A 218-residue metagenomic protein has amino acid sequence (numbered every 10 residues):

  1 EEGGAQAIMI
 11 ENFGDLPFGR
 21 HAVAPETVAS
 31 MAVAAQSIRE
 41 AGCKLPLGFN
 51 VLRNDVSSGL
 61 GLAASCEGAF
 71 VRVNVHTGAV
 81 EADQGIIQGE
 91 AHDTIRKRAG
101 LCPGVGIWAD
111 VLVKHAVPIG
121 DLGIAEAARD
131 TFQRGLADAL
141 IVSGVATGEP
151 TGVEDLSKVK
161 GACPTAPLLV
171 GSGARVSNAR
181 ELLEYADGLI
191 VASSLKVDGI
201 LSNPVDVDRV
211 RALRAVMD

Functional and structural regions predicted by a protein language model:
E1-V75: Active-site beta->alpha loop and helix N-cap motifs at the rims of alpha/beta catalytic domains
A7-M31, G78-D83, A137-P150, D198-I200: Glycine-rich, proline-tolerant flexible connector loops at the mouths of alpha/beta enzymes
I8, V71, T131, V159 (+3 more regions): Conserved, mostly hydrophobic/aromatic
I8-I10, L47-V51, V71-V73, V105-V111 (+3 more regions): Hydrophobic faces of well-ordered beta-strands that scaffold small-molecule active sites in alpha/beta enzyme cores
G19-F49, Q88-A109, T151-R175, D208-D218: Alpha-helix-loop-beta-strand connector modules within alpha/beta enzyme cores
N54-E67, A127, V159-P164, L168 (+1 more regions): Catalytic cores of alpha/beta
D55-A139: Conserved anion-binding
R96, H115, R175-D218: Alpha/beta catalytic cores of nucleotide-metabolism and tRNA/nucleoside-modifying enzymes
